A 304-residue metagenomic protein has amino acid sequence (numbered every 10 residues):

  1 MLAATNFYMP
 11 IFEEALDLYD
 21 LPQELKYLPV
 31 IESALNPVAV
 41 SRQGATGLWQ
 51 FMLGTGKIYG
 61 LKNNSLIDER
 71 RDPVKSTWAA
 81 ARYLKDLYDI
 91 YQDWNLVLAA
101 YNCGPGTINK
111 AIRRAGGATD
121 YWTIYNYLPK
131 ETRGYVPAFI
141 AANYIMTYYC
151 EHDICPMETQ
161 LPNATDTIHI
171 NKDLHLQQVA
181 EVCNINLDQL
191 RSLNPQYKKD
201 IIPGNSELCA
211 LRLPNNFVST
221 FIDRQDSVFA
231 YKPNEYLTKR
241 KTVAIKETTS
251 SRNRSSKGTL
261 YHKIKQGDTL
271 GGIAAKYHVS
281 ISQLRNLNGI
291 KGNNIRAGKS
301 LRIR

Functional and structural regions predicted by a protein language model:
M1-F7, L18-Y19, N63-L66, R70-I90 (+4 more regions): Extracytoplasmic and endomembrane cell-envelope/extracellular-matrix remodeling and assembly machinery
L21-V38, V97-N102, R191-N194, L287-N288 (+1 more regions): Short, functionally critical alpha-helical segments immediately adjacent to catalytic or ligand/cofactor-binding
A39-G60: Short, surface-exposed glycine/acidic/tryptophan-bearing loops
E181, A275, N286: Alpha-helical residues within the helix-turn-helix
G272-S280: Short, basic/aromatic beta-hairpin or loop at an interaction surface
